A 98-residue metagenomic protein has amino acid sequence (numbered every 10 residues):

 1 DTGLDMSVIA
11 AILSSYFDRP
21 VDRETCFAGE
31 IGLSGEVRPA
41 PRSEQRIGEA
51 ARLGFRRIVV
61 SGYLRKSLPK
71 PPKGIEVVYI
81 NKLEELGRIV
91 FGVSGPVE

Functional and structural regions predicted by a protein language model:
D1-E98: Peripheral, non-AAA+ core regions of ATP-driven protein-machinery
